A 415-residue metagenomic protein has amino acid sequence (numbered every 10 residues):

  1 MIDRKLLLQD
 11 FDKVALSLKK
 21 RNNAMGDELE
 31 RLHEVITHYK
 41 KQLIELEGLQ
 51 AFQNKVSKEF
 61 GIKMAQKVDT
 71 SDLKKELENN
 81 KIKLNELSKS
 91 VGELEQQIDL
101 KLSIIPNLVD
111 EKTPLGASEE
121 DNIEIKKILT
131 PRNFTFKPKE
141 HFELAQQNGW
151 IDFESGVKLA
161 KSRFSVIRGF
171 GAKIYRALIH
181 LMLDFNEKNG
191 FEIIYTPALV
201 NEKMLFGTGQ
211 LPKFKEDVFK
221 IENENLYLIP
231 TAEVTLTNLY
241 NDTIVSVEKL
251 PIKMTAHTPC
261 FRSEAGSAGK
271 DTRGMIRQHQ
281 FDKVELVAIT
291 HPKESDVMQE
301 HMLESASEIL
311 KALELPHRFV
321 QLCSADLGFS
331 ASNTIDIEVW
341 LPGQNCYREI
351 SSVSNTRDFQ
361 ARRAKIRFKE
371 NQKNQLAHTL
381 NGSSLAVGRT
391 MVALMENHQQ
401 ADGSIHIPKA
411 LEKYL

Functional and structural regions predicted by a protein language model:
M1-R132, W150, E154: N-terminal alpha-helical targeting/anchoring segments
K127-L415: TRNA-recognition modules of translation machinery and tRNA-sensing kinases, especially anticodon-binding
